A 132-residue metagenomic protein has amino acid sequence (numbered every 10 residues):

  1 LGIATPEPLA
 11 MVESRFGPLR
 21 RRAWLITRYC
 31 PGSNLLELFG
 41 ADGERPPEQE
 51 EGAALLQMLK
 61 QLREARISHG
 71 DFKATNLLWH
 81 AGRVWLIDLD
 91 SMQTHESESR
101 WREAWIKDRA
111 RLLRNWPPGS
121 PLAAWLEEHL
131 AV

Functional and structural regions predicted by a protein language model:
L1-L36, A54-A65, H69: Conserved ATP-binding subdomain of kinase catalytic cores across diverse folds
V12, N76-L77: Conserved beta-strand edge residues that scaffold enzyme active sites
P31, A74, S91-Q93: Short, glycine/acidic-enriched loop or turn micro-motifs at the edges of active sites
L35-R45: AlphaC helix of the protein kinase catalytic domain
E48-G52: Short alpha-helical scaffold element within the canonical Hanks-type protein kinase domain
R66, D71, N76, D88: Conserved catalytic-loop position in the HRD/HxD motif
R83-V132: C-lobe/activation-segment region of protein kinase-like
